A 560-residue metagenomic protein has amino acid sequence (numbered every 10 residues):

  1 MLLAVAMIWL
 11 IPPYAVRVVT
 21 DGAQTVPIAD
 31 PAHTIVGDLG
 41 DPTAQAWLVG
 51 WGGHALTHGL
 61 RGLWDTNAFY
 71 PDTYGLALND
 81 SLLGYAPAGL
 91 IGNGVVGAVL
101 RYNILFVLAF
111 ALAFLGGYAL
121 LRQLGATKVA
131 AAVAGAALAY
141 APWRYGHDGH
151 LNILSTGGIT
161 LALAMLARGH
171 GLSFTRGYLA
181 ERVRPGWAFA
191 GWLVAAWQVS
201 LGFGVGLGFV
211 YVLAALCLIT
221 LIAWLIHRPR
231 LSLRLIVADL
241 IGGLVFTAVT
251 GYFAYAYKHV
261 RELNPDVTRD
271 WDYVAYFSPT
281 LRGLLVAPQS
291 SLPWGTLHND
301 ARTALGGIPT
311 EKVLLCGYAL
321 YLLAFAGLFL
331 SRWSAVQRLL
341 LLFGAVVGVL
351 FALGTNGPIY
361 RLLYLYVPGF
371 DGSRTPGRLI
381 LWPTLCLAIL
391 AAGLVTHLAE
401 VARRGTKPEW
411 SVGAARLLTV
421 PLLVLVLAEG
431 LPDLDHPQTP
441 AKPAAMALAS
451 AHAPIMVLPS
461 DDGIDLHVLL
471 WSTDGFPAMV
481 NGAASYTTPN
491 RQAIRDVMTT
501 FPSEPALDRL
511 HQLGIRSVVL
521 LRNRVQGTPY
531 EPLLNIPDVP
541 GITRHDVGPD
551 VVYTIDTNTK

Functional and structural regions predicted by a protein language model:
M1-L2, V194, C217, R230-Y255 (+2 more regions): Hydrophobic alpha-helical membrane-interfacial segments at the cytosolic entry of transmembrane helices
I11-L124, V129-G158, L292-I308: Active-site lumenal/periplasmic loops and adjacent helix-entry segments of GT-C-fold, multi-pass membrane
A23, P42, P421-K560: Extracytoplasmic
H33-A55, V249-L328: Periplasmic/ER-lumenal interhelical loops and adjacent helix-loop junctions in multi-pass membrane proteins
L105-L124, K128-W224, D239-Y252, P421-E429: Membrane-embedded helix bundles of polyisoprenyl
G146-L154, R269, T280, N299-K312 (+2 more regions): Membrane-helix boundary/interfacial segments in multi-pass membrane proteins
W224-L240, A324-R361, R404-A414: Membrane-interface helix-loop-helix junctions at transmembrane boundaries of multi-pass membrane enzymes, predominantly
L240-T247, I389, G393-E429: Signature aromatic-anchored transmembrane alpha helix within multi-pass, membrane-resident enzymes that catalyze glycan
